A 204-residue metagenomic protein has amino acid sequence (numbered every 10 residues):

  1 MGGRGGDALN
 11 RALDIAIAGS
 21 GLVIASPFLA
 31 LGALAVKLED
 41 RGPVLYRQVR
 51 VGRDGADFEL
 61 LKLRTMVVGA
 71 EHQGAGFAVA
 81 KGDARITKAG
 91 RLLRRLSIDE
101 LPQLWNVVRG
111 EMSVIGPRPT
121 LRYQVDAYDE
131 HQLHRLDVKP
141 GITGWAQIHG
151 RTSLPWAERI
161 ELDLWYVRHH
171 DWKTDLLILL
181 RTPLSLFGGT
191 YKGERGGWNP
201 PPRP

Functional and structural regions predicted by a protein language model:
M1-A70, N106, W172, L177-P204: A hydrophobic, helix-centered structural microdomain
G2, G6, A25, G82-I86 (+2 more regions): Short, solvent-exposed loop/helix junctions and linker helices that flank or host conserved functional motifs
A18, A33, Y46, T87-R91 (+2 more regions): Positions in alpha-helical segments
G32, G74-A78, I115-P117, Y123 (+3 more regions): Short, hydrophobic secondary-structure boundary micro-motifs
Y46-R85, T143-E161: Short, glycine-rich, amphipathic interfacial segments at transmembrane boundaries or analogous
V79-K139, L179-T182: A short, structured surface patch at a secondary-structure boundary
L164-V167: Acyl-group handling in specialized metabolite and lipid biosynthesis
